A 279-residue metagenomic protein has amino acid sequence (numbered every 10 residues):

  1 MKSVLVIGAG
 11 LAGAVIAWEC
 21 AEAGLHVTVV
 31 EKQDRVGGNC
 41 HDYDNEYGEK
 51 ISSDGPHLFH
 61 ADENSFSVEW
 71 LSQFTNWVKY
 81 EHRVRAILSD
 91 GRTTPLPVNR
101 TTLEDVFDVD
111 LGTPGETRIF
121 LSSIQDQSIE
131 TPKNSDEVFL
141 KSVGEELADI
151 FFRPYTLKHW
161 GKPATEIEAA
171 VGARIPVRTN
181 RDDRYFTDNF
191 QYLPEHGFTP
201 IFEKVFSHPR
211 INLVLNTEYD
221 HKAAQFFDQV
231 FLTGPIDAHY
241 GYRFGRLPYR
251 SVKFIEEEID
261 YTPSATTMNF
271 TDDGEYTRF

Functional and structural regions predicted by a protein language model:
K2-V29: N-terminal Rossmann-like FAD-binding beta1-loop-alpha1 element of flavoenzymes
A21-E46: Glycine-rich FAD pyrophosphate-binding loop
A23, T217-F279: Mid-domain catalytic core of redox enzymes that form a hydrophobic substrate pocket/lid adjacent to a catalytic redox
H26, N76, R210-N212: Conserved beta-strand segments of alpha/beta enzyme cores
C40-Y43, V98-N99, F227, F244-G245: Short aromatic-enriched loop/helix-cap "lid" or pocket-rim segments at secondary-structure transitions that line
D44-S53, D182-F186: Short glycine/proline- and charge-enriched loop/turn segments that cap or connect secondary-structure elements
Y47-D126: Dinucleotide-binding Rossmann-like beta1-alpha1 core, especially the glycine-rich loop that anchors the ADP
R92-Q229, T233-Y240: Active-site/ligand-binding neighborhood in enzyme catalytic cores
